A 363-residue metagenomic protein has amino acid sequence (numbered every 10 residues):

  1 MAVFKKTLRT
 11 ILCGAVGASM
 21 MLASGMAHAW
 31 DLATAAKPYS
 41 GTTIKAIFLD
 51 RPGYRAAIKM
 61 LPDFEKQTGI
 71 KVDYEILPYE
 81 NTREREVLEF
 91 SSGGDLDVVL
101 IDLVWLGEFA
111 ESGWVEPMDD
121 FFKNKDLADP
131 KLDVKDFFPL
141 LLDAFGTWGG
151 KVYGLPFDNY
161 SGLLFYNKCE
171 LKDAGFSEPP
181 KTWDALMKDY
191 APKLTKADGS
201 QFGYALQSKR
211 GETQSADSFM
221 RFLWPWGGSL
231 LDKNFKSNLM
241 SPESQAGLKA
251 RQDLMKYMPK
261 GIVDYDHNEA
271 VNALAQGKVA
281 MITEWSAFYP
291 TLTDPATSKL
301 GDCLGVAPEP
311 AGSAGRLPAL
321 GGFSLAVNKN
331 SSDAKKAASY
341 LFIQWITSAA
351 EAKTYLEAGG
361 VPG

Functional and structural regions predicted by a protein language model:
W30-P38, V104-S161, S215, G301 (+1 more regions): Hinge/lid segment of periplasmic solute-binding proteins
L32-A35, R51-G69: Short, polar/charged alpha-helical segment
A35-P38, D119-F137, A197, A205-G211 (+3 more regions): Short, solvent-exposed loop/beta-turn-alpha elements that line the ligand-binding surface or hinge of extracytoplasmic
S40-R51, I70-E75, V98, Y204: Short, well-ordered beta-strand elements
K59-F137, K172-K181, A273, A280-M281 (+2 more regions): Extracytoplasmic "Venus flytrap"/periplasmic binding protein-like
L142-F157, G162, A185-K236, V279: Extracytoplasmic/periplasmic solute-binding protein
K151, A174, Q245, K249 (+4 more regions): Extracytoplasmic/periplasmic substrate-recognition and gating elements
K188-T195, K233-V263: Glycine-centered hinge/linker elements that transmit conformational signals in sensory and ligand-binding systems
